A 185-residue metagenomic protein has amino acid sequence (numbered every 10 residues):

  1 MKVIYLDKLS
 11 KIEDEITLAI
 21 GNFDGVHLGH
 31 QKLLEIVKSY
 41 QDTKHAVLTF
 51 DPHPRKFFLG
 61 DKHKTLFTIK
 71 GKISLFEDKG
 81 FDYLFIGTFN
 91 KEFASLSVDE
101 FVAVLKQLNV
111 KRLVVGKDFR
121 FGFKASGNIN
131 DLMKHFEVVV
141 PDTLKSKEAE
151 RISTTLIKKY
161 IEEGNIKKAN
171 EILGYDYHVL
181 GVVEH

Functional and structural regions predicted by a protein language model:
M1-H185: Nucleotidyltransferase catalytic core that binds NTPs
